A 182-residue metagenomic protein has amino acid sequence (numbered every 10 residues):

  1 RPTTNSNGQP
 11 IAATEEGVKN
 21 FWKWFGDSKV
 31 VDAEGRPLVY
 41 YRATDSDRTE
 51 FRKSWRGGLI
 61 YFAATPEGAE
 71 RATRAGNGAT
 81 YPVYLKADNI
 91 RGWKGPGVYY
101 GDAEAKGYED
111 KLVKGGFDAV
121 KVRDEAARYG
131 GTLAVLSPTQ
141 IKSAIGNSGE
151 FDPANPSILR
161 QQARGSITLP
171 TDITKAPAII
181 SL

Functional and structural regions predicted by a protein language model:
R1-L182: Active-site and NAD+-binding cores of ADP-ribose-processing enzymes
